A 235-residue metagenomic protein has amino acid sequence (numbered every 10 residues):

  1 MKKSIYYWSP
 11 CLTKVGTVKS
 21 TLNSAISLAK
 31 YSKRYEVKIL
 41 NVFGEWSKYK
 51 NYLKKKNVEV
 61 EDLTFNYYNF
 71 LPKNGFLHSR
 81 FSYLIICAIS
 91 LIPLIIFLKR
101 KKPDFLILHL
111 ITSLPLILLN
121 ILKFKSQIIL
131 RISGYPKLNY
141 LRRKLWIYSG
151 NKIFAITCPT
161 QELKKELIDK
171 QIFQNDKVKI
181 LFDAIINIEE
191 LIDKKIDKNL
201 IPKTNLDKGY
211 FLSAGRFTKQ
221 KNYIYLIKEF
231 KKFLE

Functional and structural regions predicted by a protein language model:
Y7-V15, S27-L84, K177: N-terminal strand-loop element at the rim of the active site of nucleotide-sugar-dependent glycosyltransferases
P10, T17-S20, V42, L108-L110 (+2 more regions): Replace "coordinates the UDP/GDP/TDP-sugar" with "coordinates nucleotide-activated sugar donors
V15-I26, G209, R216-K232: A conserved mid-protein helix/loop that constitutes part of the nucleotide-sugar donor-binding site
H78-S82, I128-C158, I172: A conserved, positively charged/aromatic
I86-S90, L108-L114, I132: Short His-centered aromatic/hydrophobic patch
Y135-P136, E162-L163, L181-I192, R216-T218: Short beta-strand->alpha-helix junction loop in the catalytic core of nucleotide-activated group-transfer enzymes
I153-V178, I185-E189: A short, active-site helix/loop in glycosyltransferases that binds the activated sugar's phosphate group
E190-L206, Y210: A short helix/loop element that forms part of the nucleotide-sugar donor recognition site in Leloir-type
